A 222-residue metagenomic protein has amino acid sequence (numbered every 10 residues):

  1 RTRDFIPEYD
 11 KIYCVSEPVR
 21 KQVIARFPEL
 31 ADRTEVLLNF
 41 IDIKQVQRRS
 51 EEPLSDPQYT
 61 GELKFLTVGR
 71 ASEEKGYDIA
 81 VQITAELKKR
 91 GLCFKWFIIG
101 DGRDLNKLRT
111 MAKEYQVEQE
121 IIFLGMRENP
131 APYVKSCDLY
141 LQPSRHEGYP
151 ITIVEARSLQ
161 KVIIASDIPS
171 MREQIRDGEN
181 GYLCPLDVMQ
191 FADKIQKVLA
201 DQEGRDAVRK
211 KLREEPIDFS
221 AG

Functional and structural regions predicted by a protein language model:
Y9-T34, I41-Q45: A short, active-site helix/loop in glycosyltransferases that binds the activated sugar's phosphate group
I24-A25, L38-G61, P132: Acidic anion/phosphate-binding donor-loop and adjacent secondary structure in glycosyltransferase catalytic cores
L63-E86, L92, R103-R109: A conserved mid-protein helix/loop that constitutes part of the nucleotide-sugar donor-binding site
R109-G125: Nucleotide-activated donor-binding/catalytic signature segment of Leloir-type glycosyltransferases, i.e., the conserved
M126, R145: Aromatic "clamp/platform" in nucleotide-sugar-dependent glycosyltransferases that forms part of the donor/acceptor
E155, I168-G178, Y182-L183: Short acidic/histidine- and often glycine-rich active-site loop of Leloir-type glycosyltransferases that engages
V162-A165: Short hydrophobic beta-strand element within catalytic cores of glycosyltransferases and related nucleotide-activated
D177-G178, Y182-M189, K197-Q202: Conserved acidic donor-binding segment of nucleotide-sugar-dependent glycosyltransferases
